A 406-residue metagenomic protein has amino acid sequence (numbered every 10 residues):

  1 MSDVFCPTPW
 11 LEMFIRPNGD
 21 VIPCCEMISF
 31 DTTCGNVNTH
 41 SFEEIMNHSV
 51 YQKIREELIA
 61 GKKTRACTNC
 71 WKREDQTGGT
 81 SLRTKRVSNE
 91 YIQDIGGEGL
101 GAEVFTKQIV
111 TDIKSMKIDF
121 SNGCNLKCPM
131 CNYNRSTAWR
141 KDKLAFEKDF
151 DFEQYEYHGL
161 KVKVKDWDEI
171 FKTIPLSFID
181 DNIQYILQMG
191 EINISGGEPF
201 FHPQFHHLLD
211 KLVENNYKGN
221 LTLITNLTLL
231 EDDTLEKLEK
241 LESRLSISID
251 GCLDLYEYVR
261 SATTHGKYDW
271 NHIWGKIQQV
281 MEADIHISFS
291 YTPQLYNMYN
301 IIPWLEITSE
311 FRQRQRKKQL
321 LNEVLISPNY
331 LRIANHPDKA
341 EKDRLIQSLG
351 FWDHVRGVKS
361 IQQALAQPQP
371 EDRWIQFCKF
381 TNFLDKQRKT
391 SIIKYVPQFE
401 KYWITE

Functional and structural regions predicted by a protein language model:
M1-H40, E44-I45, D119, R140-K143 (+1 more regions): Radical SAM enzyme [4Fe-4S]-AdoMet core and its adjacent flexible, acidic and glycine-rich loops/tails across
L11-F14, S49-A60, D112-D119: Short, intrinsically disordered, charge-biased short linear motifs at domain edges
P23-E26, K63-D75, G123-Y133: Local cysteine-cluster metal-coordination motifs and their immediate loop/turn environment, predominantly Fe-S cluster
I28-G35, E74-K85, N134-D142: Iron-sulfur (Fe-S) cluster-binding segments and ferredoxin-like electron-carrier domains, especially [2Fe-2S]
I28-K72: Membrane-interface junctions of multi-pass transporters
T77-K114, C124-L126, E147: Recognition helices and adjacent regulatory flanks at domain boundaries
I113-G123, N134-I174, I186-H202, V213-E231 (+3 more regions): Core AdoMet radical
Q204-D210, E231-L238, N300-W304: Distinct, well-ordered alpha-helical segments
